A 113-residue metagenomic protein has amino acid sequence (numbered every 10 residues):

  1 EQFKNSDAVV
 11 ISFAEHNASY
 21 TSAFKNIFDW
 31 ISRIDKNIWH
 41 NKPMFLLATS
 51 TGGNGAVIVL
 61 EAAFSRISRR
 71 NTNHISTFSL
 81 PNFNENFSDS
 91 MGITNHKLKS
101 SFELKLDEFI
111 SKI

Functional and structural regions predicted by a protein language model:
E1-Q2, E108: Alpha-helical scaffold elements within enzyme catalytic domains, especially in hydrolases
Q2-R70: Helix-loop-strand module that forms the ligand-binding subsite of alpha/beta enzymes
N73-I113: Glycine-rich phosphate/pyrophosphate-binding loop and the adjoining helix
